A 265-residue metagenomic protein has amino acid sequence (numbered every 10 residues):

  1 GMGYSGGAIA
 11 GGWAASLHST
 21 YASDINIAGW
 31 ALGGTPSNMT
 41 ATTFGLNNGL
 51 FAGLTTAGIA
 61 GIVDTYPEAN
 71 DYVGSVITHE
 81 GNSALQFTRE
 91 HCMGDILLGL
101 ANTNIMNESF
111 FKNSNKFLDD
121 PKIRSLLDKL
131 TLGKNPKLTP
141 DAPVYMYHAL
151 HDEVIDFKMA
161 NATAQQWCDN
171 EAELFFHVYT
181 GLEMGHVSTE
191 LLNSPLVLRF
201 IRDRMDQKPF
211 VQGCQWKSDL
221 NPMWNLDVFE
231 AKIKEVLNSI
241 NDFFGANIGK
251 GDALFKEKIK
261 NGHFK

Functional and structural regions predicted by a protein language model:
G1-G53: Primarily recognizes the serine-hydrolase "nucleophile elbow" in alpha/beta-hydrolase and SGNH/GDSL folds
M2, G33, Y147-A149, Y179: Generic beta-strand/beta-sheet core signal
A14, A142, D156-W167: Short alpha-helix in the alpha/beta-hydrolase fold that links the catalytic acid
I25-G29, P140-P143, N170-F175: Loop/turn elements at helix/coil->beta-strand transitions in domains of secreted/extracellular proteins
G33-K137, L226-D227: Accessory cap/linker subdomain of secreted extracellular hydrolases
M39, L150-I155: Acidic catalytic loop of the alpha/beta-hydrolase fold
F44, N115-L126, N161-K265: C-terminal catalytic histidine-bearing segment of alpha/beta-hydrolase fold enzymes
T139-P140, Y145-D152: Short beta-strand/loop motif that positions the catalytic acidic residue of the alpha/beta-hydrolase fold
